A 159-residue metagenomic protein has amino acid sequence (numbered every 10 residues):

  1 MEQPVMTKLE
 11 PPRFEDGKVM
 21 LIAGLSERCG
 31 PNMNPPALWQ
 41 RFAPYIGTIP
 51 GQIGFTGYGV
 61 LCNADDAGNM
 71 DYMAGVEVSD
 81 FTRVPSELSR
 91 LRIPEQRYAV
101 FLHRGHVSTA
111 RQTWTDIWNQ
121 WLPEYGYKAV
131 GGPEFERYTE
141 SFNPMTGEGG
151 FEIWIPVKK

Functional and structural regions predicted by a protein language model:
M1-K159: A solvent-exposed interaction/effector surface
